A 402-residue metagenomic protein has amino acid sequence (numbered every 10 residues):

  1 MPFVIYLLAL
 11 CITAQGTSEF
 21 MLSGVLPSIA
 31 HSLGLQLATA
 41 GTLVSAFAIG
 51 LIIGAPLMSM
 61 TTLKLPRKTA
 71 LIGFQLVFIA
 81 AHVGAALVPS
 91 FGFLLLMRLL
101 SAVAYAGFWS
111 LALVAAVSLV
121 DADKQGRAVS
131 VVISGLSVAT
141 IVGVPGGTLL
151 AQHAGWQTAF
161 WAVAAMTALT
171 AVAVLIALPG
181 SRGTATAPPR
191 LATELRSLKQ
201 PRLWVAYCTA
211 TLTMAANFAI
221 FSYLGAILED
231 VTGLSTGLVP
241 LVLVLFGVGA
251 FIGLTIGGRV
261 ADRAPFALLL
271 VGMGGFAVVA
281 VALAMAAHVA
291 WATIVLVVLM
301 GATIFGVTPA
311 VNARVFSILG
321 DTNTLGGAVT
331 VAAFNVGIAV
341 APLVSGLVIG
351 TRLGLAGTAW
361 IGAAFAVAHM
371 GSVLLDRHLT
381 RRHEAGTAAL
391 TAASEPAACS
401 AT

Functional and structural regions predicted by a protein language model:
G34, P66, L87-F93, G233 (+1 more regions): Helix-breaking motifs and short loop linkers at transmembrane-helix boundaries and internal kinks in secondary membrane
I53-G92: Conserved MFS/SLC helix-loop-helix module at the cytosolic interface between two early adjacent transmembrane helices
G54-R67, G253-P265, I349-G350: Helix-to-loop junctions at the C-terminal end of transmembrane segments in multipass secondary transporters
T69-V83, A164, A267-A282, A363: Structural signature of the two symmetry-related core transmembrane helices
V77-G84, G92-S101, W291-L299: Paired small-residue
F91-F93, A122-P179, I227: Helix-loop-helix hairpin linking two adjacent transmembrane segments in secondary transporters
M97-L136: Cytoplasmic helix-loop-helix junction between adjacent transmembrane helices in 12-TM secondary transporters
A267-V311: C-terminal transmembrane helical hairpin of 12-TM major facilitator-type secondary transporters
